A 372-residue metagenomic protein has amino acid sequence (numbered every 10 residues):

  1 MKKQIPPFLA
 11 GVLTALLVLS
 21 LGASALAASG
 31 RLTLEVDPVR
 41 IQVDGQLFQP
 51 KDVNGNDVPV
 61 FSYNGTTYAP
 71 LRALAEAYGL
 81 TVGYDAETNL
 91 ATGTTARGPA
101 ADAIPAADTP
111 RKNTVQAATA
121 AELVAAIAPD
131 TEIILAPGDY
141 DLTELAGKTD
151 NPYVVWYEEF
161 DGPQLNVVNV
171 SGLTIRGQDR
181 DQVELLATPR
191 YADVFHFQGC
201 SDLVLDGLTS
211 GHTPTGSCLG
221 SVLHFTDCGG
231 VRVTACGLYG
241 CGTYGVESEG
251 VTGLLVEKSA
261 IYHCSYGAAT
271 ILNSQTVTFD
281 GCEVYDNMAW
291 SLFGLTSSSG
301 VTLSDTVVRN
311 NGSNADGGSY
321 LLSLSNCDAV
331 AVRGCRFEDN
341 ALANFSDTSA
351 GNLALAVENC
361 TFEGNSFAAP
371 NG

Functional and structural regions predicted by a protein language model:
K2-P110: Primary recognition of N-terminal secretory signal peptides and signal-anchoring hydrophobic helices
V36-P38, K112, A118, D130 (+15 more regions): Surface-exposed or flexible loop/turn and strand-edge residues in extracellular/cell-surface modules
Y68, Q116, V204: Short aromatic/basic micro-patch
A101-A125, E132, P137-D139: Right-handed parallel beta-helix/beta-solenoid
V124-P129, D141-R176, E184-G207, G211-G229 (+1 more regions): Extracellular beta-strand-rich solenoid/capping regions of secreted or surface-exposed proteins that bind or remodel
I134, D141, N166, T174-R176 (+15 more regions): Extracellular beta-strand solenoid repeats
E144-L145, R180, L186-D193, T213-V222 (+6 more regions): Short glycine/acidic-rich loop motifs that flank beta-strands on beta-rich extracellular proteins
G172, R176-Q182, S201-H212, G229-G240 (+5 more regions): Right-handed parallel beta-helix
